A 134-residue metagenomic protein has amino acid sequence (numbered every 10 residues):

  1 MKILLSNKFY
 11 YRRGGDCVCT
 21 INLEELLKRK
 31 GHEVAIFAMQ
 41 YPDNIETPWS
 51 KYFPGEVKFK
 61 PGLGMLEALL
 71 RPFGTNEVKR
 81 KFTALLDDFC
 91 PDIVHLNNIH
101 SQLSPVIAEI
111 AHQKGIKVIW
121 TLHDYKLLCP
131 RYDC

Functional and structural regions predicted by a protein language model:
M1-D43, D87-F89, I107, Q113-K117: N-terminal subdomain of nucleotide-sugar transferases
F9, I99, D124-Y125: Active-site pre-Tyr helix/loop in NAD(P)-dependent dehydrogenases
R13, D43-E46, Q102-P105, K126-R131: Short catalytic/ligand-binding loop motif for oxyanion handling, primarily in non-cytosolic enzymes, centered on
I21-L26, K51-E56, V118, Y125: Metal-centered catalytic cores of metalloenzymes
R29-I93, C134: A conserved catalytic-core segment of Leloir-type glycosyltransferases
F82, I107-A108: Aromatic/hydrophobic pocket-lining residues that form π-stacking "cages" and hydrophobic walls in ligand
A84-L103, K117-T121: Short N-terminal targeting/anchoring amphipathic segment
I93, A111-C134: Active-site proximal beta-strand in glycosyltransferases
